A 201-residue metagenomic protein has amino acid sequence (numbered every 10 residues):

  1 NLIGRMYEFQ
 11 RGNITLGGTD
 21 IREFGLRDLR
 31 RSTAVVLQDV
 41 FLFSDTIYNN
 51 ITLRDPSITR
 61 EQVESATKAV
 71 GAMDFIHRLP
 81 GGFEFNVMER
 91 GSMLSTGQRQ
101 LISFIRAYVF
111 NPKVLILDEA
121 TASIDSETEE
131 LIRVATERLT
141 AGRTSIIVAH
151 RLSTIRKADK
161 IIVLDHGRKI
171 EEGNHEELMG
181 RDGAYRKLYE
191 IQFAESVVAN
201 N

Functional and structural regions predicted by a protein language model:
N1-M6, R30-D39, I47-N50, E64-A72 (+1 more regions): ABC-family ATPase nucleotide-binding domain "signature/switch" substructure
Q10-N13, H166: Conserved coupling/switch loops of ABC nucleotide-binding domains, chiefly the family-specific signature
G12-T19, L29: Conserved ABC transporter NBD signature motif
I51-R60, D74: ABC-type ATPase nucleotide-binding domains, specifically the catalytic core motifs of the NBD
M73-P80: Conserved H-loop
G180-N201: C-terminal boundary and immediately downstream tail of ABC-type ATPase nucleotide-binding domains
